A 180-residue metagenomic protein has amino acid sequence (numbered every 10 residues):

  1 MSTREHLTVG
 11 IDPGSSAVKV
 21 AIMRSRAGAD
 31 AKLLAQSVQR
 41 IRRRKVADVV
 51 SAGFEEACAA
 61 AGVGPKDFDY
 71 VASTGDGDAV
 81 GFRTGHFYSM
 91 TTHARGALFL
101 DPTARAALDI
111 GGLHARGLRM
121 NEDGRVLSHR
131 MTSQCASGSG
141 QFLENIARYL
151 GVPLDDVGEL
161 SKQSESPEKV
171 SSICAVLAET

Functional and structural regions predicted by a protein language model:
H6-D12, F68-A72, R105-D109: Short glycine-aspartate micro-motif
L7-D48, A52, V126-Q134: Short glycine-rich, Thr/Ser-proximal phosphate-binding strand/loop in the N-terminal lobe of ATP-dependent enzymes
I11-A17, D76, I110-H114: A short acidic Gly-Thr/Ser loop motif
A17-V20, A94, G112-L118, S139: Short glycine/serine/threonine-rich phosphate/pyrophosphate-binding segments that cradle anionic phosphate groups
S37-R43, C58-T92, L118-R119, G124-L127: Short beta-strand-loop/turn "lid" adjacent to the catalytic site in phosphate-handling enzymes
R42, L127-S166: Glycine-rich phosphate-binding loop plus the immediately following alpha-helix
M90-L108: Active-site cofactor/substrate anionic-group-binding motifs, chiefly glycine- and Lys/Arg-rich phosphate-binding loops
G158-T180: A mobile "lid/hinge" subdomain adjacent to the ATP/sugar-phosphate binding pocket shared across diverse ATP-dependent
